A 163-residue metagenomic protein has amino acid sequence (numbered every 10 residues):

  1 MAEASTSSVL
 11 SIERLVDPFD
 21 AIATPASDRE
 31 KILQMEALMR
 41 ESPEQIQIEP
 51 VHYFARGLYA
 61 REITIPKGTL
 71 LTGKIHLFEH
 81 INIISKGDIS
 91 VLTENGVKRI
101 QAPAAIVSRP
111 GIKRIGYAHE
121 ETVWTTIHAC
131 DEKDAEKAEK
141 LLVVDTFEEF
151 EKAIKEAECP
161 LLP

Functional and structural regions predicted by a protein language model:
M1-E62, K152, E156-P163: A short, N-terminal "cap"/entry segment at the start of jelly-roll beta-barrel domains of the cupin/DSBH fold
R56-H76: Conserved short histidine dyad/triad with adjacent acidic residue
T69, L77-F78, G96, I112 (+1 more regions): A generic "binding-loop/recognition-motif" signal
H76-N95: Glycine- and acidic-residue-biased ligand/ion/polar-headgroup-sensing regions
S85-K86, A102, E120: A cytosolic small-molecule/anion-sensing beta-strand core signal
T93-R114: Short acidic-glycine-tyrosine-enriched beta hairpin
H119-P163: Double-stranded beta-helix
